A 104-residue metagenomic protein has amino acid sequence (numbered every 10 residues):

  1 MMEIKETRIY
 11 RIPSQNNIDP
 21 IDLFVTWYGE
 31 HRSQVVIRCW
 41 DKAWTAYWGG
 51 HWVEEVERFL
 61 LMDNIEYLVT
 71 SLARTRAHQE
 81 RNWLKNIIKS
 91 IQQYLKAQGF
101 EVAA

Functional and structural regions predicted by a protein language model:
M1-M2, M62: Detector for methionine-enriched segments
M2-A46: Amphipathic, interaction-prone secondary-structure segments
H31-T70: Intrinsically disordered, low-complexity regulatory segments enriched in Ser/Thr/Pro and charged residues
E57-A104: Mixed-charge, Lys/Arg-enriched low-complexity segments
